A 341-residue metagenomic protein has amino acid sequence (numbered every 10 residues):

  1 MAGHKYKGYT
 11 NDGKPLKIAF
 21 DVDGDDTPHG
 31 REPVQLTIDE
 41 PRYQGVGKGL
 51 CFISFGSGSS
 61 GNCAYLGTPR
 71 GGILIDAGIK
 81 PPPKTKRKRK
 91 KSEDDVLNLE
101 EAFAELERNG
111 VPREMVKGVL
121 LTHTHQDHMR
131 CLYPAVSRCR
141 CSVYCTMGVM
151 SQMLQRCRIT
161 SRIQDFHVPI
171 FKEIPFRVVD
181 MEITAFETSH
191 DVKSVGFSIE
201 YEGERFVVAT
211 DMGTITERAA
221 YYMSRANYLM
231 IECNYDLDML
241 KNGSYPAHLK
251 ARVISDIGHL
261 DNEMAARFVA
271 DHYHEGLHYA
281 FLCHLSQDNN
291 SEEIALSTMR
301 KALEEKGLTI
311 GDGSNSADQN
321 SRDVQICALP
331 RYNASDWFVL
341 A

Functional and structural regions predicted by a protein language model:
G3-D26, E293-A341: C-terminal regulatory/interaction regions
G3-Y6, P15-N109, V195-D211, Y228: Conserved beta-strand hairpin/beta-sheet module of binuclear metal-dependent hydrolase folds, prominently
G30-R31, I38, M147-G196, E200-G203: Metallo-beta-lactamase
F55-S57, A77-K80, D95, T124 (+5 more regions): Active-site metal-binding loops of divalent metal-dependent hydrolases
S60, P82, H125-M129, S151-Q152 (+4 more regions): Active-site environment of divalent metal-dependent phosphoester hydrolases
L74-G78, V116-D127, Y144-M147, V207-D211 (+3 more regions): Active-site neighborhood of phospho(di)ester-bond hydrolases with catalytic His/Asp-centered motifs
P82-C145: Active-site metal-binding motif and surrounding structural segment of the metallo-beta-lactamase
E217-A328: Cap/insert and terminal regions of metallo-dependent hydrolase folds
